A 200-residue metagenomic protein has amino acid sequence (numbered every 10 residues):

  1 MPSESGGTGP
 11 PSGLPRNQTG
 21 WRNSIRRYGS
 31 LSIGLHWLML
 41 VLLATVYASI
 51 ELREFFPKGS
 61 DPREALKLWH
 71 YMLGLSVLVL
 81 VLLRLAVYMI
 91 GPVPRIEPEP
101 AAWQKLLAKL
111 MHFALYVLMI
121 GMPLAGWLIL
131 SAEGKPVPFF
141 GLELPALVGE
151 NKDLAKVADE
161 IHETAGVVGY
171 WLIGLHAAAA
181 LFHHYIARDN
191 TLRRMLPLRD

Functional and structural regions predicted by a protein language model:
M1-D200: Membrane-embedded alpha-helical bundles that constitute the cytochrome b-like, heme-associated redox core of multi-pass
